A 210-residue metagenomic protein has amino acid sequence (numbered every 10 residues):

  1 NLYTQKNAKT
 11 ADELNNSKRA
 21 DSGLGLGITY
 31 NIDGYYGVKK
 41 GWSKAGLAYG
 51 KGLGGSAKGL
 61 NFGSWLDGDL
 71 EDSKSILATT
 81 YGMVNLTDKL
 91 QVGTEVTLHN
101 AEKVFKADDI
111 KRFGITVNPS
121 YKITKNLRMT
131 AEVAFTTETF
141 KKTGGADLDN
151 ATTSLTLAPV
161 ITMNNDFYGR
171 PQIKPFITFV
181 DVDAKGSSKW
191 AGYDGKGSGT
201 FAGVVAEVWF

Functional and structural regions predicted by a protein language model:
N1-K6, N15-T143, D149-L155, I161: Detector for outer-membrane/organellar transmembrane beta-barrel domains, recognizing the amphipathic beta-strand
G34-K40, V160-K174, K185: Outer-membrane beta-barrel biogenesis signature
Y35, Y193-G195: Tandem-repeat/low-complexity and Cys-motif detector
T130-E132, G169-T178: Conserved active-site loop/cleft motifs that coordinate metal ions or position small ligands
L157, I161, K196-F210: Outer-membrane beta-barrel "beta-signal"
K185-Y193: Low-complexity, intrinsically disordered Gly/Pro/Thr-rich segments
